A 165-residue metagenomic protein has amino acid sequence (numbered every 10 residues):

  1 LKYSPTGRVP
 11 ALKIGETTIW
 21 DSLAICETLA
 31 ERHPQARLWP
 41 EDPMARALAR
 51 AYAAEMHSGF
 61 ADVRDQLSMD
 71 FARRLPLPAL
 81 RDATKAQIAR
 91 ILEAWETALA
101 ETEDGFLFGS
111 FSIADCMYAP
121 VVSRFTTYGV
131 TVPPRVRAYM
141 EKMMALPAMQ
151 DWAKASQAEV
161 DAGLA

Functional and structural regions predicted by a protein language model:
L1-D82: GST-like domain detector, emphasizing the conserved glutathione-binding G-site in the N-terminal thioredoxin-like
A30, V121-V122, A153: Active-site-flanking alpha-helical
R32, Y52, Y128, A155-S156: Residue-level signal for well-ordered alpha-helical positions
A36, S123, Q150: Glycine-centered loop/turn positions within well-structured domains that cap or flank conserved ligand/cofactor-binding
P43-M44, F111-S112, K154: Short capping/connector residues at structural and topological boundaries
M56-P147: GST-like fold's C-terminal all-alpha helical module
R135-A165: Long hydrophobic alpha-helical segments typical of transmembrane helices together with their membrane-interfacial
